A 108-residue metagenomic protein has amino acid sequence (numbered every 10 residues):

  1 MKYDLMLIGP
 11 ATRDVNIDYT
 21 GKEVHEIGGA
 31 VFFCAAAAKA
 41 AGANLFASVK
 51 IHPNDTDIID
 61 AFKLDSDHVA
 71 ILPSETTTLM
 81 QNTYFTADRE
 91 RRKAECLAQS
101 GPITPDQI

Functional and structural regions predicted by a protein language model:
M1-D18: Positively charged, low-complexity intrinsically disordered leader regions
L7, E26-I27: Short glycine/serine/threonine-biased micro-segments
R13-G21, H25, A40-I108: Conserved N-terminal subdomain of the carbohydrate kinase-like
G29-A40: Histidine-anchored nucleotide/phosphate-binding helix
